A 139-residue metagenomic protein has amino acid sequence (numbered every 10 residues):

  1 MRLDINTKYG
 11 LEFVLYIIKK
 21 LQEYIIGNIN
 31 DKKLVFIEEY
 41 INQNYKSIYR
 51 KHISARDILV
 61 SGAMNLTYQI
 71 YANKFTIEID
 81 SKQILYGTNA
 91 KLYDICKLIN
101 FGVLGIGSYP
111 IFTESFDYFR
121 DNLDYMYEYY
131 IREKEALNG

Functional and structural regions predicted by a protein language model:
M1, Y16-L104, L137-G139: Short, low-complexity, charged/polar segments at coil/turn and helix-coil boundaries
M1-Y9: Acidic, low-complexity proline/glycine-rich segments
Y9, Y71, K97, S108 (+1 more regions): N-terminal leader/targeting signatures
S108, T113-G139: C-terminal or internal capping secondary-structure element at the end of a domain, subdomain, or sheet
